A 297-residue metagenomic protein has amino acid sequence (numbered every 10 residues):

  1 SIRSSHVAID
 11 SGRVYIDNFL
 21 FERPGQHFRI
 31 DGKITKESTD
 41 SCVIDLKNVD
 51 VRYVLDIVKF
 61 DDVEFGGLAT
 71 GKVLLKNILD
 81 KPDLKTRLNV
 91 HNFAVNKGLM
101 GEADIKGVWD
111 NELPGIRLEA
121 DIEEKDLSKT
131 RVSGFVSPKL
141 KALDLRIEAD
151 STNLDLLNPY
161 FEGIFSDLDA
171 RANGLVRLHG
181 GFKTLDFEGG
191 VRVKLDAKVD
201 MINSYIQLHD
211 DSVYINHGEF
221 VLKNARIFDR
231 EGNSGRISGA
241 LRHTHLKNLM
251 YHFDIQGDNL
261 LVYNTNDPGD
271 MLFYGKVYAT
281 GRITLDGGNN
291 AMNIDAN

Functional and structural regions predicted by a protein language model:
S1-L175, K183-R282, G288-N297: Interface amphipathic segments
